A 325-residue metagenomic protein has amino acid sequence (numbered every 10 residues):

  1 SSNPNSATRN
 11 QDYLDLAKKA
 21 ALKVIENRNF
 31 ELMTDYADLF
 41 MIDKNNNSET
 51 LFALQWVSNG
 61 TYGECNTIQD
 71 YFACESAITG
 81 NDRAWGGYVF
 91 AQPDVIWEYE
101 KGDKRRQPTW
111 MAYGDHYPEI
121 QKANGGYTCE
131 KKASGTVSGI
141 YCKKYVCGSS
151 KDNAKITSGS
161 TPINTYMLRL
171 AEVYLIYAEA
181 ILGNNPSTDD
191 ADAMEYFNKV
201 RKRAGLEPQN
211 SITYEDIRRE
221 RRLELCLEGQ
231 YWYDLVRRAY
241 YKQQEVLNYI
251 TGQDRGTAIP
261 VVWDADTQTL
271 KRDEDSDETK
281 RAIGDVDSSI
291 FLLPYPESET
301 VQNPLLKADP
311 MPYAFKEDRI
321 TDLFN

Functional and structural regions predicted by a protein language model:
S1-C129, E245-T251, T257-P260, A265-D266: An aromatic- and glycine-enriched ligand-binding surface/loop that stacks and positions planar moieties
S1-I25, F52, D103-P108, N164-K202 (+3 more regions): Extended, hydrophobic/aromatic-rich amphipathic alpha-helical segments that build helical scaffolds
M33-A37, I156-I163, L182: Acidic, serine/threonine- and proline-rich low-complexity regulatory regions
M41-I78, R83-G87, T165, R201 (+1 more regions): Long, intrinsically disordered, low-complexity segments
W97-L170, F324: Flexible, polar/acidic helix-loop-strand segments at domain edges
